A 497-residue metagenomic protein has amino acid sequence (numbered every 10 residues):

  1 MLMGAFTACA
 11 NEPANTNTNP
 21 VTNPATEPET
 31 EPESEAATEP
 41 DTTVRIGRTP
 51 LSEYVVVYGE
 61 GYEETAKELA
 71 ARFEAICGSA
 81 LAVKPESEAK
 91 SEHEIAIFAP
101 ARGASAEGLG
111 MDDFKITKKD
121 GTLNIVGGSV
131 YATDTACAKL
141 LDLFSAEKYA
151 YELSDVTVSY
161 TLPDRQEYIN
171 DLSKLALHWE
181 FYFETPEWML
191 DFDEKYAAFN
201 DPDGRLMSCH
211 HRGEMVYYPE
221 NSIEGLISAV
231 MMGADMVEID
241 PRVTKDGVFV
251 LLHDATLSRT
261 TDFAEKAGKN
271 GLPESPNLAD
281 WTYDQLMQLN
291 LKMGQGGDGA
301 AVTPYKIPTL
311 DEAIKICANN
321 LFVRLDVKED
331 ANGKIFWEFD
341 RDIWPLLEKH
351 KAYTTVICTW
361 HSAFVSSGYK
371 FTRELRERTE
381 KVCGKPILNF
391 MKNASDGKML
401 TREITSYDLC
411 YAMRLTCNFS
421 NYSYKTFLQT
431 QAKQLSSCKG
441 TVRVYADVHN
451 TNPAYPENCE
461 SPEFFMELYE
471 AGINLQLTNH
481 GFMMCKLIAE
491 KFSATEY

Functional and structural regions predicted by a protein language model:
M1-M3: Gram-negative bacterial Sec-dependent N-terminal signal peptides
A5-A8: C-terminal motif of bacterial Sec signal peptides marking the signal peptidase cleavage site
A10-P13, Q166-Y497: Phosphate-group recognition and catalysis centered on beta-loop-alpha active-site segments
A10-S34: Short, low-complexity, disordered segments immediately C-terminal to signal peptides in bacterial exported proteins
N19, N23, E27, E39-D41 (+14 more regions): N-terminal functional modules and adjacent low-complexity/disordered segments of proteins
A37-D171: Solvent-exposed alpha-helical segments and adjacent loops that form catalytic or protein-interaction surfaces
